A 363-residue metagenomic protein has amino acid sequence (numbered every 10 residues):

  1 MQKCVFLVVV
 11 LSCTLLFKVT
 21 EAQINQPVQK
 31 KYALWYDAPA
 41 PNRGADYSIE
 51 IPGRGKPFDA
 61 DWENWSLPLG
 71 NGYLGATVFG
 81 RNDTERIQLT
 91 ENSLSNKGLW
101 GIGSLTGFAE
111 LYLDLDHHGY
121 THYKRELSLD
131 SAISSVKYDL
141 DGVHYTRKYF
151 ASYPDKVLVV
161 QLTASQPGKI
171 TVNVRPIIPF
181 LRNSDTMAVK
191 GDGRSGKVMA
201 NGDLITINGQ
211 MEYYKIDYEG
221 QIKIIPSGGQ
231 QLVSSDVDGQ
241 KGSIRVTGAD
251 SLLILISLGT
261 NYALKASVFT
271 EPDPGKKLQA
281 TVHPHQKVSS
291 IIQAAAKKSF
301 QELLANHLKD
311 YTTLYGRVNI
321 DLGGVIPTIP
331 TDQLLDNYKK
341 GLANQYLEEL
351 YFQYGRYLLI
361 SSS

Functional and structural regions predicted by a protein language model:
M1-Q23: Bacterial Sec-dependent N-terminal signal peptides
Q23-S363: Aromatic-residue-lined binding/catalytic grooves and analogous aromatic/hydrophobic interfacial grooves in multimeric
